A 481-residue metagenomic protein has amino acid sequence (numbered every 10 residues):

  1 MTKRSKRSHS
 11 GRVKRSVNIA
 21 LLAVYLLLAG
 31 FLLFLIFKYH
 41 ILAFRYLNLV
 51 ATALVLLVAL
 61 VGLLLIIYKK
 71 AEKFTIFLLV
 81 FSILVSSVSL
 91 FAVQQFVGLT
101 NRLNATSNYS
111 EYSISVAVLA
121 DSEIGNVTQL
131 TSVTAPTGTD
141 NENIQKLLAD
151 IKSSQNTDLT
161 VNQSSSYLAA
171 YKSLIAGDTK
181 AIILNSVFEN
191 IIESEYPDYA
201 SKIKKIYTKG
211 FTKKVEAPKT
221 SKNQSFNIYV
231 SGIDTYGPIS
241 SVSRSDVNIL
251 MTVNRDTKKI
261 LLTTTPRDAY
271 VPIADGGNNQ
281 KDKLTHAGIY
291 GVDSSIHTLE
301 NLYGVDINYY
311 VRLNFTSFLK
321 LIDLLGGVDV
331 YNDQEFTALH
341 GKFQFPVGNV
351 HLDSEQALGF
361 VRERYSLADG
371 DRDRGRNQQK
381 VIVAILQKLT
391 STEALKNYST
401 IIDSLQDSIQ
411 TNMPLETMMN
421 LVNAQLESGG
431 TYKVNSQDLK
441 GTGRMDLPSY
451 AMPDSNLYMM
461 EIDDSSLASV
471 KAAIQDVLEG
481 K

Functional and structural regions predicted by a protein language model:
M1-R12: Terminal targeting segments of Actinobacterial cell-envelope proteins
S10-N18, A71-F74: Membrane-interface helix-boundary signature
S16-L65: Membrane-embedded alpha-helical segments of integral membrane proteins
G62-A71, I83: Juxtamembrane helix-break-helix junctions at the cytosolic face of small multi-pass alpha-helical membrane proteins
E72-Q94: Internal/C-terminal transmembrane anchor helices
S89-T106: Hydrophobic alpha-helical transmembrane segments in integral membrane proteins
N104-Y112, V118-A120, N126, T131-K481: Non-catalytic, solvent-exposed segments at the cell envelope interface
